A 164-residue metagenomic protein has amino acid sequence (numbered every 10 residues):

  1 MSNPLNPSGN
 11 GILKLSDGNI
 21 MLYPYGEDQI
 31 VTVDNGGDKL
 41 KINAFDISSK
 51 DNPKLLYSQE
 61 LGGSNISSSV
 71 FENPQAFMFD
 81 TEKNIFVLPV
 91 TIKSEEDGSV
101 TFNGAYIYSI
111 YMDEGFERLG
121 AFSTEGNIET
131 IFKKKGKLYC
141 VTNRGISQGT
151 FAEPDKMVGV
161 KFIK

Functional and structural regions predicted by a protein language model:
M1-K164: Feature marking well-ordered beta-strand scaffolds used for ligand recognition
